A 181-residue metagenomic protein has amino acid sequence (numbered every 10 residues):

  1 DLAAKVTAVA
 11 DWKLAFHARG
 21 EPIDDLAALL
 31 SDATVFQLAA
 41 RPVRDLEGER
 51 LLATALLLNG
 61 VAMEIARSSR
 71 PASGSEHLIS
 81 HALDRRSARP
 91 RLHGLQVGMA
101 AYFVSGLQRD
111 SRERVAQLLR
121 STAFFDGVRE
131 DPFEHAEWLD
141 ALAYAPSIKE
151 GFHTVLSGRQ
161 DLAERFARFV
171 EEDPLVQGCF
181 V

Functional and structural regions predicted by a protein language model:
D1, L30, T34, G48 (+7 more regions): Alpha-helical structural motif
D1-R70: Carboxylate- and glycine-rich phosphate/diphosphate-binding segment that chelates Mg2+/Mn2+
A3, L52-M63, A101, L119 (+1 more regions): Short alpha-helical scaffolding segments that buttress acidic/His motifs in well-ordered protein cores
A4, A8, G106, F133 (+1 more regions): Residue-level marker of positions within ordered structural domains that often coincide with functionally constrained
D25-D32, A82-L83, A100-L107, L118-P132: Short, mixed-charge aromatic SLiMs
L57-V115: Internal helical hairpin/lid segments
D110-V181: C-terminal charged capping/lid subdomain of soluble metabolic enzymes
